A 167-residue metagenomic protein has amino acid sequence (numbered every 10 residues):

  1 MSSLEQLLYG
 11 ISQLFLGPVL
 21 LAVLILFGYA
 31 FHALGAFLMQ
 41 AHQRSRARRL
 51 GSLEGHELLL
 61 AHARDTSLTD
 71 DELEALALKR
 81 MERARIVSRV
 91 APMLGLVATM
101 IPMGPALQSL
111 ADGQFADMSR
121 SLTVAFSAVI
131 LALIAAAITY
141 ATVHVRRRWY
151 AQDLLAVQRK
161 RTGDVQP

Functional and structural regions predicted by a protein language model:
M1-L59, K79-Y150: Hydrophobic alpha-helical transmembrane segments of small proteolipidic membrane proteins, enriched in energy-coupled
A47-H62, D153-P167: Membrane-cytosol interface motif
D65-D71: Conserved signal-transmission helix
E74-L78: Helix-boundary and loop/linker segments of multi-pass membrane transporters
